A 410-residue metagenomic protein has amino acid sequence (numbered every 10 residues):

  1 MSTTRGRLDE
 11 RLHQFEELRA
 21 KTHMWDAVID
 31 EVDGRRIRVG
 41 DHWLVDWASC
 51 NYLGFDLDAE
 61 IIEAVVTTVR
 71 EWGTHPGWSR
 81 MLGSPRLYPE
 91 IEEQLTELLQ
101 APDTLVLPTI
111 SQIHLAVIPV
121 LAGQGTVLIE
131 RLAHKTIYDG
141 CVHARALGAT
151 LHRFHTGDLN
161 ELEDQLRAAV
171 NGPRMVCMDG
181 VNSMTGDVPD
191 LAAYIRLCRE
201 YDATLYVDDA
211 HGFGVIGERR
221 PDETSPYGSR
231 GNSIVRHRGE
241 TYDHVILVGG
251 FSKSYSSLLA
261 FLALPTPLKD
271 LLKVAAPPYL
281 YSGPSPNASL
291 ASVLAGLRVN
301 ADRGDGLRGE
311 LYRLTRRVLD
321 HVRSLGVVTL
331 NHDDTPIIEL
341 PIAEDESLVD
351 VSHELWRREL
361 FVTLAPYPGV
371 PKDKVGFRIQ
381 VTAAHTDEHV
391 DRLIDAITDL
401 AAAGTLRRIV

Functional and structural regions predicted by a protein language model:
D9-G73, A203: N-terminal "arm"/small-domain region of PLP-dependent enzymes with the aminotransferase-like
A59, E63-T67, E71, E93 (+3 more regions): PLP-dependent enzyme catalytic core of the Aspartate aminotransferase-like
E63-T109: Conserved N-terminal alpha-helix of the aminotransferase class I/II PLP-enzyme fold
I118-K135: Conserved PLP-anchoring active-site segment centered on the Schiff-base-forming lysine
H152-V207: Active-site phosphate-binding strand-loop segment of PLP-dependent enzymes
D222-F251, D270: Conserved active-site segment immediately N-terminal to the catalytic lysine that forms the internal aldimine
I246-G250, S254-V322, V327-L330: PLP-dependent aminotransferase class I/II
D305-L319, L325-R358, V381-A383: Conserved PLP-binding catalytic core of the aspartate aminotransferase-like
